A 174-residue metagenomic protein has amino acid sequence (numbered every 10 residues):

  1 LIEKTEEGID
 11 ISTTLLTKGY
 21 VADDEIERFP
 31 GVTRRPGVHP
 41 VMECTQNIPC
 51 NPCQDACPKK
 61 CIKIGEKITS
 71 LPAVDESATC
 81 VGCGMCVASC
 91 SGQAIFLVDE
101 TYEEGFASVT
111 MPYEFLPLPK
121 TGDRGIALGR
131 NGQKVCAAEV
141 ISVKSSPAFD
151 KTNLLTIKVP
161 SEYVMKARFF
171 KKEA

Functional and structural regions predicted by a protein language model:
L1-G65: Ferredoxin-type iron-sulfur electron-transfer modules and their immediate structural context
N51-I68, M85-T101: Iron-sulfur cluster-binding cysteine motifs and their immediate structural context in ferredoxin-like electron-transfer
A94, G129-V135: Short, charged beta-turn/beta-strand-edge "cap" motif at the junction between a beta-strand and an adjacent loop
Y102-M111: Short, structured beta-strand/loop micro-motifs enriched in basic residues and often containing a Trp
L118-K120: Short, well-ordered loop/turn sites that connect or cap secondary structure elements
Q133-P147: Short beta-strand-centered aromatic/proline hotspots
S145-V159: Short, solvent-exposed secondary-structure boundary/capping segments
